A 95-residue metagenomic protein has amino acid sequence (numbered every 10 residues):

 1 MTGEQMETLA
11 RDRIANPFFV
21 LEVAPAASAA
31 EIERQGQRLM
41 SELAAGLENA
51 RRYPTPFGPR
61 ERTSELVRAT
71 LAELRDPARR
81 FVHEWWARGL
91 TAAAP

Functional and structural regions predicted by a protein language model:
M1-P95: C-terminal accessory/regulatory regions appended to core domains
